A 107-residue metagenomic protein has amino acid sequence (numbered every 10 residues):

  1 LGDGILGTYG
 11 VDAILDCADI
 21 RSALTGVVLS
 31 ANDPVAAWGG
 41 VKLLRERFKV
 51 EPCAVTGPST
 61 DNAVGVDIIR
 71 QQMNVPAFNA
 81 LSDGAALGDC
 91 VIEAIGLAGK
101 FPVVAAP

Functional and structural regions predicted by a protein language model:
D3-D89: Conserved catalytic-core segment of NTP-binding enzymes
D83-V103: C-terminal helix of von Willebrand factor
